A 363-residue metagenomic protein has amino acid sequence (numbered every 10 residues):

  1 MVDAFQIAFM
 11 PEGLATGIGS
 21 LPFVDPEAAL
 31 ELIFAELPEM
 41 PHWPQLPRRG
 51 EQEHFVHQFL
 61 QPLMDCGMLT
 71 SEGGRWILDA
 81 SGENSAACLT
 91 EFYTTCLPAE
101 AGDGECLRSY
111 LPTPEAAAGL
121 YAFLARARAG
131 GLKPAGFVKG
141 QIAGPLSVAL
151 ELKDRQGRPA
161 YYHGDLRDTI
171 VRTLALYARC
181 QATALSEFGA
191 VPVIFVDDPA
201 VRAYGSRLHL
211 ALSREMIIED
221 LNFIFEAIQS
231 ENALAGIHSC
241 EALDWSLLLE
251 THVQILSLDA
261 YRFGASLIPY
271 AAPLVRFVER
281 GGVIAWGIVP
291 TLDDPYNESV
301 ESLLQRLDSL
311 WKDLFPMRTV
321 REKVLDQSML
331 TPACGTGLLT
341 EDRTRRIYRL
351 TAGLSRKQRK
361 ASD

Functional and structural regions predicted by a protein language model:
M1-H163, G282, W311-M317, D326 (+1 more regions): Alpha/beta catalytic barrel-like cores
A15, L46, K139-A143, P192-V201 (+3 more regions): Core alpha/beta catalytic barrel or barrel-like domain that forms the active/cofactor pocket in diverse metabolic
F59-P98, R214-E219, I224-Q229, A233-A242 (+4 more regions): Non-catalytic scaffold segments within catalytic domains of secreted glycoside hydrolases
A116-A135, L174-A190, A271-R276, L304-K323: Short amphipathic alpha-helices and their capping/turn segments at secondary-structure boundaries
L124-R128, A182, L221-S230, V278 (+2 more regions): Surface-exposed amphipathic alpha-helices with a cationic face
G140, P159, D165-A271, P290 (+1 more regions): Active-site loop segments of alpha/beta catalytic cores
V148-Y161, V201-Y204, W286-V289, T331-G335: A short small-residue
Q254-D363: Catalytic-face loop-and-helix region of soluble metabolic enzyme cores
